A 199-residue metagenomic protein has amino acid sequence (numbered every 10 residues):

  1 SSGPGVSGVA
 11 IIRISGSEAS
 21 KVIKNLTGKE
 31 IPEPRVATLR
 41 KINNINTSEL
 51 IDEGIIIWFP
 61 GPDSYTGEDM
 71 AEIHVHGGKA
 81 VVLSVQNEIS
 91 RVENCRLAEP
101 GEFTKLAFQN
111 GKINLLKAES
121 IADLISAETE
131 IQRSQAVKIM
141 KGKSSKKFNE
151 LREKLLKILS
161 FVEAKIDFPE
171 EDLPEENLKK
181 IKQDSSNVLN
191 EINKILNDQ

Functional and structural regions predicted by a protein language model:
S1-S134, K138, G142: A glycine-rich (often HGG/GG-containing) alpha/beta subdomain
P4, N43, Q132-Q199: C-terminal-of-GTPase-core extension/linker across diverse P-loop GTPases
